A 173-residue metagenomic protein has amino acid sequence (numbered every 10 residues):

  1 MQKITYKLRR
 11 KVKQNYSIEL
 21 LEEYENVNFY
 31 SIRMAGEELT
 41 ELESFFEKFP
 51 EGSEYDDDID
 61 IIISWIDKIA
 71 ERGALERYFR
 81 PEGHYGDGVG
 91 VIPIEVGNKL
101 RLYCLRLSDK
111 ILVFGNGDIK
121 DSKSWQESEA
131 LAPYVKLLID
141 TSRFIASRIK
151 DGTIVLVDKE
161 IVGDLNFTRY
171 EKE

Functional and structural regions predicted by a protein language model:
M1-N98, D121-K123, E127-E173: Basic, Lys/Arg-enriched alpha-helical interface segments
K99-L105: Short acidic loop-to-beta-strand element that houses the catalytic metal-binding Asp/Glu of nuclease active sites
L105-F114: Active-site beta-strand-loop-beta-strand hairpin of nuclease catalytic cores that positions key catalytic residues
G115-D121: Acidic/polar active-site rim loop that often engages polyanionic ligands
